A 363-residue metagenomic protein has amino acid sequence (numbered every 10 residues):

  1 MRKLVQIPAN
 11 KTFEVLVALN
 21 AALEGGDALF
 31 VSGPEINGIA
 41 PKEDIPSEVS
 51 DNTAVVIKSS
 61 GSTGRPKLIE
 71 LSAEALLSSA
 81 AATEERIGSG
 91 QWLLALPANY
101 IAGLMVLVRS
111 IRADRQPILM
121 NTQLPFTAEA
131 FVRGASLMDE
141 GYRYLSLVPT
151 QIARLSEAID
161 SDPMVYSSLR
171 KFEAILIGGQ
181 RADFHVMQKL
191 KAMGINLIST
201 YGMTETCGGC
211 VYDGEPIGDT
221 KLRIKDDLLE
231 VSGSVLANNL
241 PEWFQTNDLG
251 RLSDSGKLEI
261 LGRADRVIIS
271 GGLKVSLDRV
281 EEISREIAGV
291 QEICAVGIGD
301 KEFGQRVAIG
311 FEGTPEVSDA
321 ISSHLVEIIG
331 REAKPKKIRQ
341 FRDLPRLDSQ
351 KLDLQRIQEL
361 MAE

Functional and structural regions predicted by a protein language model:
L4-T12, K42-K58, G88-Q91: Conserved pre-ATP/AMP-binding loop-to-beta segment of ANL
I7-K11, V31-I39, R115-L137, V275-V280: ATP-dependent adenylate-forming carboxylate-activation enzymes
T53-I87: Conserved AMP-binding A3 loop
L71-S78, Q91-R154: AMP-binding/adenylate-forming
E157-D213: Gly/Ser/Thr-rich phosphate-binding loop
K221-Q245, L249-R251, K257-L258: AMP-binding/adenylate-forming core of the ANL superfamily
L249-A333: AMP-binding/adenylate-forming catalytic core of the ANL superfamily
I329-K351: AMP-binding/adenylate-forming catalytic domain of the ANL superfamily
